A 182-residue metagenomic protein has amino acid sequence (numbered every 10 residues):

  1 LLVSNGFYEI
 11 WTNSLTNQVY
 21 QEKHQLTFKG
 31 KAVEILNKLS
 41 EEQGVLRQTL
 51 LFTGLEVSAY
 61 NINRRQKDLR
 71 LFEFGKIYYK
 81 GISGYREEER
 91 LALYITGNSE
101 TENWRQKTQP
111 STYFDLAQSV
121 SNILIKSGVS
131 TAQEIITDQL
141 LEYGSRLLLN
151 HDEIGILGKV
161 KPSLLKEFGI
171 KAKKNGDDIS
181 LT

Functional and structural regions predicted by a protein language model:
L1-T182: Extended beta-strand-rich architecture
